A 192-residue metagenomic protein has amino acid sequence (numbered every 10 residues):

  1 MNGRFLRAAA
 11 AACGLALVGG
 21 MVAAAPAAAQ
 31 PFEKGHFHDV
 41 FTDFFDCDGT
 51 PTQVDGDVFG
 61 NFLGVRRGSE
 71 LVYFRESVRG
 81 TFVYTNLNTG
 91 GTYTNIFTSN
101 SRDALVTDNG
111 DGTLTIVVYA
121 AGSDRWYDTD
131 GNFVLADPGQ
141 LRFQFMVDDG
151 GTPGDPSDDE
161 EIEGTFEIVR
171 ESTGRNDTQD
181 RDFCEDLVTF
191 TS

Functional and structural regions predicted by a protein language model:
M1-A29: Secretory targeting and sorting signals
A29-S192: Beta-strand-enriched cores of mature, soluble protein domains
